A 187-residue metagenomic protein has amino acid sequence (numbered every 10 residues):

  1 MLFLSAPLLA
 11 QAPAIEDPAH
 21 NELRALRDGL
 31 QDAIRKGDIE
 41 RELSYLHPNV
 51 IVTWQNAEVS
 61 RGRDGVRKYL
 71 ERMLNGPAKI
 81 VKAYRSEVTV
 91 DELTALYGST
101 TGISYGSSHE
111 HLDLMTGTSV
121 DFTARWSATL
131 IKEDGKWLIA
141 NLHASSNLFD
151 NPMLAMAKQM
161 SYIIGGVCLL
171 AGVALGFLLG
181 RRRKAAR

Functional and structural regions predicted by a protein language model:
S5-P7: N-terminal signal peptide c-region/cleavage motif recognized by signal peptidases
A10-E40, S44, A157-G165, L169-R187: Short, low-complexity N-terminal intrinsically disordered segments enriched in polar/charged residues
Q11, T123-L154: Short beta-strand edge/turn micro-motifs at domain boundaries
K36-W54, R61: Short, well-ordered alpha-helical segments enriched in acidic and aromatic residues
L46, N56, G106-S108, W126-A128 (+1 more regions): A mature extracytoplasmic/lumenal domain signature
Q55, D64-T118: Surface-exposed, charged secondary-structure patches
